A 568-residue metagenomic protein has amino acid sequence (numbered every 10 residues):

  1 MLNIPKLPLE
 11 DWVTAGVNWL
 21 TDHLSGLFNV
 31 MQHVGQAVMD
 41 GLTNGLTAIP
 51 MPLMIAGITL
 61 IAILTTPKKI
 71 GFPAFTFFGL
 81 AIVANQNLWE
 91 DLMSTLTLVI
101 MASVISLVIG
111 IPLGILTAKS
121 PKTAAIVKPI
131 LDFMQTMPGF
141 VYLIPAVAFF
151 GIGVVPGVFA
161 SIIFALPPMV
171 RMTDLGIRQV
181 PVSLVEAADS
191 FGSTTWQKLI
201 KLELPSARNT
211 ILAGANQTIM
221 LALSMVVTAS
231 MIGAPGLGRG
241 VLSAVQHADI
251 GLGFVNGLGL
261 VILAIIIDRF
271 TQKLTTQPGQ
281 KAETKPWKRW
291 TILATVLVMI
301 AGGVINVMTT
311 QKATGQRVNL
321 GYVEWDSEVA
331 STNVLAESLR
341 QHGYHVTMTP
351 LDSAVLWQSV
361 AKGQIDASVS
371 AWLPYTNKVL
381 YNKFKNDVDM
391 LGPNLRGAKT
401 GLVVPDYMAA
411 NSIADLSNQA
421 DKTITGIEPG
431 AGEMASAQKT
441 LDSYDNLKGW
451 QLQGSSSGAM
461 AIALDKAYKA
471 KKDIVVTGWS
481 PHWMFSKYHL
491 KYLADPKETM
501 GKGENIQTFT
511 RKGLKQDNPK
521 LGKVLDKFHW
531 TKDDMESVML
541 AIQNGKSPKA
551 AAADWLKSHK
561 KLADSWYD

Functional and structural regions predicted by a protein language model:
L60-L64, I82-E90, M101-L131: Transmembrane-helix boundary motif in ABC transporter permease subunits
L98-M101, S106-I109, A118, D132-A165: Generic hydrophobic transmembrane alpha-helix motif, especially the helices
A148, I177, S224-L263, G279-Q280: Glycine-rich helix-loop "coupling/hinge" segments at transmembrane-helix boundaries in multipass transporters
F159, I163, T195-A229, G251 (+4 more regions): Transmembrane alpha-helices
M169-G214: Short cytoplasmic-facing helical segments at TM-TM junctions of multi-pass membrane proteins
A213, F254-K312: C-terminal transmembrane helix and the adjacent membrane-cytosol boundary/short C-terminal tail of inner/organellar
N386-E433: A conserved helix-loop-strand patch within extracytoplasmic ligand-binding domains of the periplasmic binding
K399-A410, E504-N518: A bilobed periplasmic-binding-protein/Venus flytrap-type ligand-binding module shared by bacterial periplasmic
